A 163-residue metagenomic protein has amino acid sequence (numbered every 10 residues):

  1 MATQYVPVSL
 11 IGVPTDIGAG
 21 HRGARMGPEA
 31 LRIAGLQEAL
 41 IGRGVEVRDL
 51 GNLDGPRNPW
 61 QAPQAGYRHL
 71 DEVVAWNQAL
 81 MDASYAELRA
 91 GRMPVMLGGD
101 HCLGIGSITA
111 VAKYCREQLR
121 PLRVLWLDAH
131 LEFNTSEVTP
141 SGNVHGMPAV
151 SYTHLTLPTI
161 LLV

Functional and structural regions predicted by a protein language model:
A2-P121: Metal-dependent C-N hydrolase catalytic cores
R92-M96, F133-V138: A short glycine/serine-rich beta->alpha loop
L103, A129-F133, T159: Short, glycine/acidic-enriched loop or turn micro-motifs at the edges of active sites
S107-T109, S136-T139: Short acidic, glycine/serine/threonine-rich loops at helix termini
Q118-T135: Short, acidic/small-residue loops that bind anionic groups at enzyme active sites
V138-V150: A short alpha/beta connector and helix-capping loop motif
T153-T159: Conserved small/polar residues in nucleotide/adenosyl-binding loops
